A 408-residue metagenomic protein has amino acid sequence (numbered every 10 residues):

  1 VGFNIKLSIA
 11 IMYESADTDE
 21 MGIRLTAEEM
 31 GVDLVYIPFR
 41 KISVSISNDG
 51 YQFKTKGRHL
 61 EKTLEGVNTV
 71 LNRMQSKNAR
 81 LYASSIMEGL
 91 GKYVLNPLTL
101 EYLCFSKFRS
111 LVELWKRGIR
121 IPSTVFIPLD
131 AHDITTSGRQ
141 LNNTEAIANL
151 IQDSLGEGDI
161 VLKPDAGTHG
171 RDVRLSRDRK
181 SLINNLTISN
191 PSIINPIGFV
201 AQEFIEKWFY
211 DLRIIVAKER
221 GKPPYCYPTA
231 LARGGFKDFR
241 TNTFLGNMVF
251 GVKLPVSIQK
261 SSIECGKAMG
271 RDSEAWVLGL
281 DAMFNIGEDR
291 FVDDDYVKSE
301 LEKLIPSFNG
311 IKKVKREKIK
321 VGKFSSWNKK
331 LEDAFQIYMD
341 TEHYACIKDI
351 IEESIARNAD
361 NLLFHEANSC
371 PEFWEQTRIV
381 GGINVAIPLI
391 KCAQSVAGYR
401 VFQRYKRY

Functional and structural regions predicted by a protein language model:
G2-F3, E88-G91, T99-F199, V256: Active-site nucleotide/adenylate-binding loops and adjacent lid/helix of ATP-dependent enzymes
N4-A10: Extreme N-terminal starter segment of soluble prokaryotic enzymes
Y13-G138: Conserved N-proximal alpha/beta basic substrate-recognition cap immediately N-terminal to, or forming the N-lobe
Q75-K77, D165-G167, C370: Short glycine-rich anion-binding loops that position phosphate/pyrophosphate groups of nucleotides and phosphorylated
R177-R271, G287-Q336, N358, N368-A393: ATP-dependent carboxylate/phosphate-activation module, predominantly the ATP-grasp catalytic core and closely related
Q202-E203, L212, S273-E288, Y344-I355: A short glycine-rich, hydrophobically flanked beta-strand micro-motif that places a catalytic Asp/Glu for divalent metal
G270, E274, G279-D281, G398-Y408: Cysteine/selenocysteine-centered motifs that mediate thiol-based redox chemistry or coordinate metal-sulfur cofactors
N361-L362: Conserved protein kinase catalytic/activation segment
